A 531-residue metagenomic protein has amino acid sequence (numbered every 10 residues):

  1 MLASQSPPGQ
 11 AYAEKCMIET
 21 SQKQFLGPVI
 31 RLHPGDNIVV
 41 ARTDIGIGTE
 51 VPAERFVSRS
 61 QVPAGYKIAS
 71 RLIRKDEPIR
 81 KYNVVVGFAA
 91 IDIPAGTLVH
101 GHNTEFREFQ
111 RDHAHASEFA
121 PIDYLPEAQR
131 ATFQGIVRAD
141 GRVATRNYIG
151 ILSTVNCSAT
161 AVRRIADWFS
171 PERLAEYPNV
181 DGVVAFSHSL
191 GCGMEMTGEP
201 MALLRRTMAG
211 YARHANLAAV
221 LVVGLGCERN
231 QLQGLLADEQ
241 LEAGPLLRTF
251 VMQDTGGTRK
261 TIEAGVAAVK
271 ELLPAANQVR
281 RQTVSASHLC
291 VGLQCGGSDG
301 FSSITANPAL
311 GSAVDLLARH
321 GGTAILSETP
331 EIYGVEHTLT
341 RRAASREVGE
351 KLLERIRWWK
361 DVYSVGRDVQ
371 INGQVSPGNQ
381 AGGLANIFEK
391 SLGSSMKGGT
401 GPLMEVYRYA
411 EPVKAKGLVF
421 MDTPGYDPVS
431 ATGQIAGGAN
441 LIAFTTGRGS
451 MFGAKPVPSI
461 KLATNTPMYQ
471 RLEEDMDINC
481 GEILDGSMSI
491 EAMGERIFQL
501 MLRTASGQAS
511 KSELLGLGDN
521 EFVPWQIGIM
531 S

Functional and structural regions predicted by a protein language model:
M1-C16: N-terminal amphipathic/basic-hydrophobic helices that include classical n-h-c signal peptides and signal-anchor
I18-L441, S450, A454-S531: Metallocofactor- and cofactor-centric catalytic cores in central/energy metabolism, strongly enriched
T446: Short secondary-structure boundary segments
